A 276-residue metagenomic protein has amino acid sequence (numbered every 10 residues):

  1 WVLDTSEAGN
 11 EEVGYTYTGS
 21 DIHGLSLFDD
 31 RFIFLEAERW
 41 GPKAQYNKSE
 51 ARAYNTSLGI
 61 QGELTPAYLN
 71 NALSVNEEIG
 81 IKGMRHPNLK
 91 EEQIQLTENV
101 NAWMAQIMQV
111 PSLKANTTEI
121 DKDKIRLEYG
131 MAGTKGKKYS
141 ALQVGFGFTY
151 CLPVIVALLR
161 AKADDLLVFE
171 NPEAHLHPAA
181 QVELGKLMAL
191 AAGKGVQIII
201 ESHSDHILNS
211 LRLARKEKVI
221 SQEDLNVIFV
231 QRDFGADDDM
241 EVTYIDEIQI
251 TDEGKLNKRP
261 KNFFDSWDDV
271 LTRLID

Functional and structural regions predicted by a protein language model:
W1-P153, A157, K162, T243-D276: Phosphate-coordinating catalytic segments in nucleotide- and nucleic-acid-processing enzymes
F32, D164-L166, Q197-I199: Residue-level preference for the first positions of well-ordered beta-strands
L142-G145, Q181, K186: Active-site Asp-x-Gly
K162-A163, A192: Post-Walker A helix-loop "phosphate-sensing" segment adjacent to the P-loop in P-loop NTPases
F169-P172: Walker B catalytic motif
E183-D276: C-terminal lobe/lid and adjacent interdomain/linker elements of RecA-like ASCE P-loop ATPase modules
